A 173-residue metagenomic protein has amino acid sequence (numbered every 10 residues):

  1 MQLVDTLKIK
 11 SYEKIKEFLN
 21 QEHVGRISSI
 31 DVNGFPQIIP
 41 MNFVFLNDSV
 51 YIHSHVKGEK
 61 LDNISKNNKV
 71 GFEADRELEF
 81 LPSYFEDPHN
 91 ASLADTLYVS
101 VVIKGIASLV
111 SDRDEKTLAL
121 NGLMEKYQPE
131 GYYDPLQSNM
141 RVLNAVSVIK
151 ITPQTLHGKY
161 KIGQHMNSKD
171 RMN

Functional and structural regions predicted by a protein language model:
M1-N20: Extreme N-terminal tail/first-helix region
Q2-D5, P82-N173: Charged, gly/pro-rich active-site loop segments
L19, N63-I64, L123: A generic structural signal for nonpolar/aromatic side chains embedded in well-ordered alpha-helices
E22-V56, F72-E73: Short beta-strand segments
H23, I39, L46-D48, K66-V70 (+2 more regions): A generic structural signal for short beta-strands and their flanking turns/coil linkers
L46-N47, E59-D62, F80-L81, N167-S168: A short local loop/turn or secondary-structure capping micro-motif enriched for an aromatic residue
H53-K60, S65: Hydrophobic/aromatic-rich structural module bridging two neighboring secondary-structure elements via a short loop
D62-S65, K69-Y84, A91-A94: Helix-adjacent hinge/juxtasegments
